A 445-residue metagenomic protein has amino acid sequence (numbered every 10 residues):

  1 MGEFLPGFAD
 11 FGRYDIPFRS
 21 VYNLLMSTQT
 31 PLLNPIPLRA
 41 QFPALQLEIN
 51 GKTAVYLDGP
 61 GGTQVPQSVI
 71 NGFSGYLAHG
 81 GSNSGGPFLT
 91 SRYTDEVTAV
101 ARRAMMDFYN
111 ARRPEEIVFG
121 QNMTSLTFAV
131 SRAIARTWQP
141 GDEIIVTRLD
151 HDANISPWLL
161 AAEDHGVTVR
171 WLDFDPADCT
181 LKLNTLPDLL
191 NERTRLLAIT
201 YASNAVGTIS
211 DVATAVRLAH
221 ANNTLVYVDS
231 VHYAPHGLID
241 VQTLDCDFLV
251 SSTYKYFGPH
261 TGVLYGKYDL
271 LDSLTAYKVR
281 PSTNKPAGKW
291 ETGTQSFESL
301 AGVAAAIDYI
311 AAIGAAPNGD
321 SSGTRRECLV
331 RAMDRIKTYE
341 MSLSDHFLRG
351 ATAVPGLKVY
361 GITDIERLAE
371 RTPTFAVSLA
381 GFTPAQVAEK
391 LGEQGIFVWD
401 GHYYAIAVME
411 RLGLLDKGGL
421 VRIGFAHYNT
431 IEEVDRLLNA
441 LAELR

Functional and structural regions predicted by a protein language model:
F4, F8-Y14, F18, Y22: Aromatic (phenylalanine/tyrosine) cluster motif
F18-R445: Pyridoxal 5′-phosphate
